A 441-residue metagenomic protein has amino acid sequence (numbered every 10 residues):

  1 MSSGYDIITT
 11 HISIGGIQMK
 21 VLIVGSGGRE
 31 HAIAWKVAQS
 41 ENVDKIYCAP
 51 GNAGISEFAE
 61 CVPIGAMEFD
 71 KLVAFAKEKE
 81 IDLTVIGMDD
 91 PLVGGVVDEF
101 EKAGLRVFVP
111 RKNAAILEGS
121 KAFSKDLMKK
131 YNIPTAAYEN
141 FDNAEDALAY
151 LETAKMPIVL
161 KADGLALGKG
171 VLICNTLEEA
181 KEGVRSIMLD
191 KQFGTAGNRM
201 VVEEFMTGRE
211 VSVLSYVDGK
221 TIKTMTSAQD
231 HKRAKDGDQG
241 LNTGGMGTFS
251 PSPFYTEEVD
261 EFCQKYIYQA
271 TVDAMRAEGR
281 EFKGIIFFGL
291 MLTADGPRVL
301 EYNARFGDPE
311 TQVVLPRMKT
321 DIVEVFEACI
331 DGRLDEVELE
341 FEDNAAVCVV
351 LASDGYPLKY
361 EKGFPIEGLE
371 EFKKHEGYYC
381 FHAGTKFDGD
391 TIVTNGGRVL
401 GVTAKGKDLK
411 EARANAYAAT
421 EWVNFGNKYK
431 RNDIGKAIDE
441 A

Functional and structural regions predicted by a protein language model:
S3-Q18: Short, Lys/Arg-enriched N-terminal segments with co-localized hydrophobic residues within the first ~10-30 amino acids
I14-K112: ATP-binding N-terminal substructure of ATP-dependent carboxylate-amine bond-forming enzymes
C61-M67, E139-N143, C174: Short acidic-hydrophobic, aromatic-tinged amphipathic segments that line or gate anion-handling sites
P110-G170: A conserved helix-loop-beta module that forms one wall/lid of the active-site cleft in ATP-utilizing catalytic domains
G170, C174-T311: Internal nucleotide-binding/catalytic subdomain
C263-I286, N303-H375, D388: Active-site "cap" helix and flanking loop/linker of ATP-utilizing ligase/carboxylase catalytic domains
T385, T394-A441: Generic C-terminus detector
